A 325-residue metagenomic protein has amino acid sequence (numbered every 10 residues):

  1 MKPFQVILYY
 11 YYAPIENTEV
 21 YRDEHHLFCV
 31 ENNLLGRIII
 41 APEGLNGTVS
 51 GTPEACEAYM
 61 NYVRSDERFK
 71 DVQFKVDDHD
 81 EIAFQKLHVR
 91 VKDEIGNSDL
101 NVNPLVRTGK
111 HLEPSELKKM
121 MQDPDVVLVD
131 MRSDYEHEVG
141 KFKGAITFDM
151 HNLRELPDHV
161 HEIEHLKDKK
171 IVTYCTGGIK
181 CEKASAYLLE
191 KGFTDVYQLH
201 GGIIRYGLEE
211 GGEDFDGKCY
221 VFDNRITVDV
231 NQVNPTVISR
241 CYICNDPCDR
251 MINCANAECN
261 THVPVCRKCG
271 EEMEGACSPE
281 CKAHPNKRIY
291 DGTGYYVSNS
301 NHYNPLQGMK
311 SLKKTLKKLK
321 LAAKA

Functional and structural regions predicted by a protein language model:
K2-K110, S133-K170, I179-A325: Rhodanese-like catalytic fold shared by cysteine-dependent sulfurtransferases and DSP/PTP-type phosphatases
D78, L117-K118: A generic local secondary-structure boundary/capping motif
T108-E113, M120-M121: A conserved helix-loop-strand patch within extracytoplasmic ligand-binding domains of the periplasmic binding
L128-D130: Structural scaffold elements adjacent to functional motifs in cytosolic proteins
T176: Aromatic-flanked redox-active Cys/Sec active sites in thiol-based oxidoreductases, especially the WC-centered
